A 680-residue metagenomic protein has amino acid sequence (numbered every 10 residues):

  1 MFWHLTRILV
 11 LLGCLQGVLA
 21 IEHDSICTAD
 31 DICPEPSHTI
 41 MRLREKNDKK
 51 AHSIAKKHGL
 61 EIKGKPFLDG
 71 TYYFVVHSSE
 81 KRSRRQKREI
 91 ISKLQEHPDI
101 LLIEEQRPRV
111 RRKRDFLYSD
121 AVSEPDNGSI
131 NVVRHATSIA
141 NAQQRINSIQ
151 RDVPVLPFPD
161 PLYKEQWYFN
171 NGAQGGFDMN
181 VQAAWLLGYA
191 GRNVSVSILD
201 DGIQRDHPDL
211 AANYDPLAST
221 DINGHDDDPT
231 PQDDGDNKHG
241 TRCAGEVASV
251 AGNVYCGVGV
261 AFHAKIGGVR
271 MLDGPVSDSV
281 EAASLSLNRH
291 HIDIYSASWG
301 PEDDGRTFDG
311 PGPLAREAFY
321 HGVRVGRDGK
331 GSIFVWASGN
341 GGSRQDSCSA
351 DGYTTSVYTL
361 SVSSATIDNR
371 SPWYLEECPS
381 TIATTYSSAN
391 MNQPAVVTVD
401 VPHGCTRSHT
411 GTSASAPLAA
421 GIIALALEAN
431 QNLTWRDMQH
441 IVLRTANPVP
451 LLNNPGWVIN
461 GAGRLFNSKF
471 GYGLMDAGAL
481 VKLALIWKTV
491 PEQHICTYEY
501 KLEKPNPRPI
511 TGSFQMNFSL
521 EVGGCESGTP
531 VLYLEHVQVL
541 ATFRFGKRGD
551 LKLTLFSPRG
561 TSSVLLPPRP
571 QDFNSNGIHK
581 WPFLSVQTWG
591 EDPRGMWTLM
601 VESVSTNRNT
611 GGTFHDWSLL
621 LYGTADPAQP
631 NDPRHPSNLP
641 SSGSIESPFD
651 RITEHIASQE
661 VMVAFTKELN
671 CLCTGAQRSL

Functional and structural regions predicted by a protein language model:
F2, L11-I26: N-terminal signal peptide
H38, G64-R84, R107, R111-K113: Surface-exposed aromatic
Q95-V194, P208-D209, D226, R316 (+2 more regions): Protease zymogen maturation seam
A173, V181-A183, V194, D201-D206 (+2 more regions): Subtilisin-like peptidase catalytic core
D200, D351-E428, N432, S468: Extracellular S/T/G-rich loop segment that most often corresponds to the catalytic His/Ser-adjacent loop
G339, F466-S468, G473-L551, T613-L680: Secreted peptidase-domain scaffold signal
N430-F466: An often Trp-containing, charged/polar helix-loop segment at the C-terminal end of enzyme catalytic cores
M600-N609: Short beta-strand-plus-loop segments that form exposed binding edges in beta-rich domains
